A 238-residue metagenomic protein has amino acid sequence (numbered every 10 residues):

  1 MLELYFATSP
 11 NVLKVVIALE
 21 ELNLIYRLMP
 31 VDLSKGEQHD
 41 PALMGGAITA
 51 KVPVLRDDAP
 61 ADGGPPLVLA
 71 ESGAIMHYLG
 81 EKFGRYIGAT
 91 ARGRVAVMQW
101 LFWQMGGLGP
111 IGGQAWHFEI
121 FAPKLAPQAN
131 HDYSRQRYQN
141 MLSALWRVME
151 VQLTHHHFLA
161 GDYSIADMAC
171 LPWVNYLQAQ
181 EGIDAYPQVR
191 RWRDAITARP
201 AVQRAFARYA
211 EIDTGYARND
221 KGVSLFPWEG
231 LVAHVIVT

Functional and structural regions predicted by a protein language model:
M1-Y133, V235-T238: GST-like domain detector, emphasizing the conserved glutathione-binding G-site in the N-terminal thioredoxin-like
L33-S34, D167, A210: Conserved beta-strand edge residues that scaffold enzyme active sites
G45, A198, A207: Phosphate-coordinating loops and pocket residues in cytosolic domains that bind phosphorylated ligands
G80, W173-V174, F206: Active-site-flanking alpha-helical
Q104-P200, T238: GST-like fold's C-terminal all-alpha helical module
Y209-T238: Acidic/histidine-enriched, glycine/proline-rich intrinsically disordered or flexible terminal extensions
